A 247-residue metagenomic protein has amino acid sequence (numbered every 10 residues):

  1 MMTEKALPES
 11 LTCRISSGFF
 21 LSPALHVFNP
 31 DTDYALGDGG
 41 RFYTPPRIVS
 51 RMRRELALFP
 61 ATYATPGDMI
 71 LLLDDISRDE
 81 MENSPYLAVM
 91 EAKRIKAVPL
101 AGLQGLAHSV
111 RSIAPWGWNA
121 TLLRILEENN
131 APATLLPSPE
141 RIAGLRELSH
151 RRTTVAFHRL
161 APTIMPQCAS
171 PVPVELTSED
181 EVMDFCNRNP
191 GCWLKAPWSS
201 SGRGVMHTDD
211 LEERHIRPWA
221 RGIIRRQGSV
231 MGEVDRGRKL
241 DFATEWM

Functional and structural regions predicted by a protein language model:
L7-T62: N-terminal-proximal low-complexity accessory segments that begin disordered and transition into the first
A24-H26, I113, C192-L194, V230: Generic beta-sheet signal
H26-G39, D74-D75, G117-A120, P197: Short loop/turn segments at strand-loop or loop-helix junctions that form parts of catalytic or ligand-binding pockets
Y34-A35, R78-M81, S200-R203, K239-D241: Flexible loop/turn segments at secondary-structure boundaries
V49-Y63, L71-D184, S200: Conserved N-proximal alpha/beta basic substrate-recognition cap immediately N-terminal to, or forming the N-lobe
V172-P173, G191-I216, A243: Glycine-rich phosphate-binding loop of ATP-grasp-fold ATP-dependent ligases
P190, E213-M247: Phosphate-binding site of ATP-dependent enzymes
